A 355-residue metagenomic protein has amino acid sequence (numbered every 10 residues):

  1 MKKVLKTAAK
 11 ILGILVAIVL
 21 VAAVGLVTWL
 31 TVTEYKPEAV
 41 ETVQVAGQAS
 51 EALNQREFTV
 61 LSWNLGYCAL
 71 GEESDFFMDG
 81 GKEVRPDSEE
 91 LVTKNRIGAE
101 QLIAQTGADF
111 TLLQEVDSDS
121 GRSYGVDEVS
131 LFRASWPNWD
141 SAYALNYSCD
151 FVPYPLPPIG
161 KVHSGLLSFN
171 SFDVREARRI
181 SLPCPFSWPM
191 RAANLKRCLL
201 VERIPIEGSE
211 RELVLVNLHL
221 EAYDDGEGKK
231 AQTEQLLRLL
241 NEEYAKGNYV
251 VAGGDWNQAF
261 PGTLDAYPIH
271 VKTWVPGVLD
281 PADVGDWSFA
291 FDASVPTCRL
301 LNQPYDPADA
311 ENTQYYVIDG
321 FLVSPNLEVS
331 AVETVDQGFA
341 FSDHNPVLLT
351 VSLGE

Functional and structural regions predicted by a protein language model:
L5-N138, Y143-P158, H163, E355: N-terminal, active-site-proximal structural segment of metallo-dependent hydrolase catalytic domains
K6, K10-L15, V19, A23-Q48 (+4 more regions): Metal-dependent phosphoester-hydrolase catalytic domains
A39-V40, S148-L213, N217: A well-ordered secondary-structure block
A52-Q55, A104, A134, I159-V162 (+4 more regions): Extracellular/periplasmic catalytic domains that process cell-envelope and extracellular macromolecules
T59-L65, N95-G125, F169, E202-I204 (+4 more regions): Active-site beta-strand/loop signature of hydrolases that rely on acidic residues for catalysis
G71-F76, G125, P153-P157, R179-S181 (+4 more regions): Short aromatic-enriched loop/helix-cap "lid" or pocket-rim segments at secondary-structure transitions that line
K82-S88, V116-S118, P183-R191, H219-E227: Surface-exposed cleft-lining segments at the edges of enzyme active sites
A134-P137, G160-A177, I204-P205, N312-E328 (+1 more regions): Conserved beta strand-loop-helix elements of the APE1-like EEP
